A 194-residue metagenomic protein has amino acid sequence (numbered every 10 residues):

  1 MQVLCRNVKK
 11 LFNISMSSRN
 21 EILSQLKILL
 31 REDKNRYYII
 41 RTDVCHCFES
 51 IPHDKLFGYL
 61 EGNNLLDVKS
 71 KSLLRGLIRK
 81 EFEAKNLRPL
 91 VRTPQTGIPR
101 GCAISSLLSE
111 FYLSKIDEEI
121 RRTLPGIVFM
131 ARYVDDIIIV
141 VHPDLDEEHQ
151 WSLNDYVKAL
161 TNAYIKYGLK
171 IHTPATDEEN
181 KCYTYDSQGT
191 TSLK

Functional and structural regions predicted by a protein language model:
M1-S17, I78, F82-L90: Glycine/proline-rich, flexible active-site/cofactor-binding loop segments that harbor closely spaced acidic
K9, R19-I22, C102, I127: Generic hydrophobic/packing signal
I14-R31, Y112-S114: Short, motif-level signal for alpha-helix interfacial/capping segments enriched in acidic residues and aromatics/proline
L29-V134, I138-A159, A163, Y167 (+1 more regions): Conserved polymerase palm-domain catalytic core
S192-K194: Active-site and adjacent loop segments of nucleotide-processing enzymes that use two-metal-ion phosphate chemistry
